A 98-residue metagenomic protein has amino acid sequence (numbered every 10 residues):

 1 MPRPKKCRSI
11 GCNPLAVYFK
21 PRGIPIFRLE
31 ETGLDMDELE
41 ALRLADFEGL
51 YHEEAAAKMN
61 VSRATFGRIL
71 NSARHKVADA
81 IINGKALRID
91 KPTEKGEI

Functional and structural regions predicted by a protein language model:
V17-E30: Short, Lys/Arg-enriched N-terminal segment that forms or immediately precedes the first helix of a structured domain
A41-L42: Short alpha-helical "packing" element that flanks the helix-turn-helix/winged-helix DNA-binding module
A45-E48: Short helix-to-turn junction characteristic of helix-turn-helix DNA-binding domains, especially the helix
I69-S72: Residues within the DNA-recognition helix of helix-turn-helix
R74-I81: C-terminal flanking helix
N83-T93: Short, basic, alpha-helical segments at the C-terminal edge of helix-turn-helix-like DNA-binding modules
